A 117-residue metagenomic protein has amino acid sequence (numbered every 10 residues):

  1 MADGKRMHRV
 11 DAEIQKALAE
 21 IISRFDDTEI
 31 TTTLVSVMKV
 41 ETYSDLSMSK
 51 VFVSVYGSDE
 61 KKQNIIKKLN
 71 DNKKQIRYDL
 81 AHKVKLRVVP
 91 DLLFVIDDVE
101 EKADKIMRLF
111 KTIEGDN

Functional and structural regions predicted by a protein language model:
M1-M48, S54-N117: Charge-rich, low-complexity N-terminal segments
